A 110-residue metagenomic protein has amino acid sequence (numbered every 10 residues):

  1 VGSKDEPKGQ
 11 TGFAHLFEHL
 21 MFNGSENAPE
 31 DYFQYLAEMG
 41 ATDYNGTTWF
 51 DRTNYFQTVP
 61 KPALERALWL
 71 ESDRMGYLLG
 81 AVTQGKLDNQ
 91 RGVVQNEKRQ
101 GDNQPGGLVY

Functional and structural regions predicted by a protein language model:
S3-G107: Active-site-adjacent, His/Asp/Glu-enriched structural segments that form or flank metal-binding and acid/base networks
Y110: Short, surface-exposed glycine/acidic/tryptophan-bearing loops
